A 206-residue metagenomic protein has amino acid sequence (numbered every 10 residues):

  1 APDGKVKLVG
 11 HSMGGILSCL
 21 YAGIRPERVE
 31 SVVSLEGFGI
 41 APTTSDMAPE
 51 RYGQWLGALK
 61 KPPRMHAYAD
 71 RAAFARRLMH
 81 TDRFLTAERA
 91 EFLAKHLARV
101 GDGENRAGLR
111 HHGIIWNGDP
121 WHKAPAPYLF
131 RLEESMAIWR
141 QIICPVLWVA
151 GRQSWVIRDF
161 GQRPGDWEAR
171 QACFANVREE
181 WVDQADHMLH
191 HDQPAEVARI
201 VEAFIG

Functional and structural regions predicted by a protein language model:
A1-G4, F204: Glycine-rich phosphate-binding loop signature in dinucleotide/nucleotide-binding domains
D3-A48: Conserved hydrolase catalytic core segment
S34-A69: A catalytic-pocket lid/entrance helix-loop region that shapes and gates access to the active site across common
A69-R158: Alpha/beta-hydrolase
R140-A185: Conserved loop-alpha-helix segment in the C-terminal half of the alpha/beta-hydrolase fold that carries the catalytic
V182-P194, A198: Catalytic histidine-centered segment of alpha/beta-hydrolase-like enzymes
I200-G206: C-terminal alpha-helix
